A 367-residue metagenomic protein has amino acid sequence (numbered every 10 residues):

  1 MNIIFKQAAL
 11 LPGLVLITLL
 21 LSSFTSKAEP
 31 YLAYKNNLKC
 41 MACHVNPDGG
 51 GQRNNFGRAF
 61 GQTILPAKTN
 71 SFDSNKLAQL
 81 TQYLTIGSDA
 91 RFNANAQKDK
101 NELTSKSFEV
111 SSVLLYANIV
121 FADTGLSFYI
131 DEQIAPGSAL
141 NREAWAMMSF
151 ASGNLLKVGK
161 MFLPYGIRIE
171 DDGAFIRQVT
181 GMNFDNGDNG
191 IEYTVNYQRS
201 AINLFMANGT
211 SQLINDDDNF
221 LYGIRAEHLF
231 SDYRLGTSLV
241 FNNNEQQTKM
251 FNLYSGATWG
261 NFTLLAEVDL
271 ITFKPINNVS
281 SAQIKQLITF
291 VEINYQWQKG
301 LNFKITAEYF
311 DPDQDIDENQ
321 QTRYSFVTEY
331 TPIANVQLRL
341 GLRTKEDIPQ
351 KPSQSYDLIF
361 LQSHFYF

Functional and structural regions predicted by a protein language model:
A33, G51-R53, T81-A96, E102-G209 (+3 more regions): Outer membrane beta-barrel
L38-P47: The canonical Cys-X-X-Cys-His
K39, A226, T328-Y330, S355-F367: Outer-membrane beta-barrel "beta-signal"
V45, S88-A96, I130-E132, V158-K160 (+6 more regions): Transmembrane beta-barrel strands of outer-membrane/channel proteins
K68-F72, L84, A90, S111-L115 (+7 more regions): Hydrophobic, lipid-facing positions within transmembrane beta-strands of outer-membrane proteins
L84-S88, L126-F128, L156, I202-L204 (+8 more regions): Transmembrane beta-strands of outer-membrane beta-barrel proteins
L103-E109, I134-S138, V179-D185, L213-N219 (+5 more regions): Replace "Gram-negative outer membrane beta-barrel proteins" with "bacterial and organellar outer membrane beta-barrel
E227-D313: Detector for outer-membrane/organellar transmembrane beta-barrel domains, recognizing the amphipathic beta-strand
